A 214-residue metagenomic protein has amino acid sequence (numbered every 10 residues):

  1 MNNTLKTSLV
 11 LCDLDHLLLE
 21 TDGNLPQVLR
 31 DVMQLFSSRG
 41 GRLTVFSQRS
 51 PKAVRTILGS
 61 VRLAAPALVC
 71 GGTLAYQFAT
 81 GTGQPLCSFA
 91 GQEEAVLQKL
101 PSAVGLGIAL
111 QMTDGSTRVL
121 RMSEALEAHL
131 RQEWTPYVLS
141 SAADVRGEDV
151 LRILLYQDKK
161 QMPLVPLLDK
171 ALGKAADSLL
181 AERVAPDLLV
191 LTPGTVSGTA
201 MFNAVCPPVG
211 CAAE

Functional and structural regions predicted by a protein language model:
M1-T4, V54-V61, L167: Short amphipathic alpha-helices and their capping/turn segments at secondary-structure boundaries
T4-T7, C211: Short, small/polar residue-rich loop motifs at catalytic or cofactor-binding pockets
K6-G23: Asp-based phosphoryl-transfer active-site loop
L9, P66, E214: Hydrophobic "anchor" residues on beta-strands that sit immediately upstream of conserved functional sites
L14, G71-G72, E214: Glycine-rich beta-strand-to-loop/alpha-helix junction loops that act as flexible
N24-L126: Active-site phosphate-binding/coordination module
V104-G107, Q111-E214: Conserved acidic, metal-coordinating active-site core of Asp-based, Mg2+-dependent phosphoryl-transfer enzymes
